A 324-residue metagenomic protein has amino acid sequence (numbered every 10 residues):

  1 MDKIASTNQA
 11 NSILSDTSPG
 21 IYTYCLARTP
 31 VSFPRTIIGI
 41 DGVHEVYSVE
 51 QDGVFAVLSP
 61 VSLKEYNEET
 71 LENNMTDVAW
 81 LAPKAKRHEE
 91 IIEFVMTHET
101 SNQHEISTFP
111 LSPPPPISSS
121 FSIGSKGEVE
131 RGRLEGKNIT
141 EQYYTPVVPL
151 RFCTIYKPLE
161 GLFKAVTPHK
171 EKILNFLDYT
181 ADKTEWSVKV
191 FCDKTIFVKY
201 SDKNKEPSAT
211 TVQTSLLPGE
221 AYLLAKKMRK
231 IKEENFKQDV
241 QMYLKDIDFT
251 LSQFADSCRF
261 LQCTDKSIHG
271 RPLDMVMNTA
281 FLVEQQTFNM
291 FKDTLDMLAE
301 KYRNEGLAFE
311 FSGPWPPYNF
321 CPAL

Functional and structural regions predicted by a protein language model:
D2-H104, P110, N138-E310, P314-L324: An interfacial alpha-helical scaffold signature
S107-T108, S122-S125: Intrinsically disordered, low-complexity serine/threonine-rich segments
P110-P116: Compositionally biased, intrinsically disordered low-complexity segments enriched in Pro/Arg/Gln/His
P116-I117, I123: Non-catalytic interface/targeting segments
G124-G132: Glycine-biased, low-complexity coil/linker segments
